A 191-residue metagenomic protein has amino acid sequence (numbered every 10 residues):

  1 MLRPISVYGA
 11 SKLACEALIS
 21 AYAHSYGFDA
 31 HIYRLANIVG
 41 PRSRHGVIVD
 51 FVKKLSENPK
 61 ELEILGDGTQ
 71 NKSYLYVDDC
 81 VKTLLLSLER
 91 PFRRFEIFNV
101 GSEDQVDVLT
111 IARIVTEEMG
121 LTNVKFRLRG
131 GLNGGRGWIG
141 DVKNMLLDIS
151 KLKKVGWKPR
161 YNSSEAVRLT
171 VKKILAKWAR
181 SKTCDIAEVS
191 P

Functional and structural regions predicted by a protein language model:
M1-I32, N37, S43-R44: Catalytic helix-loop patch of NAD(P)-dependent Rossmann-fold dehydrogenases
S6, R34, G46, D50 (+2 more regions): Amphipathic alpha-helical recognition patches that constitute DNA-binding helices
A14, L18, Y22, F51 (+2 more regions): Hydrophobic alpha-helix immediately C-terminal to the catalytic Tyr-X-X-X-Lys motif of short-chain
C15, L35, I48, V52 (+2 more regions): Alpha-helical structural signal
A17, G46-D50, N144-L147: Generic alpha-helical secondary structure signal
P41-S43, V47, K151: Short beta-loop-alpha junction of Rossmann-like oxidoreductase domains
S56-P191: C-terminal substrate-binding subdomain of Rossmann-fold SDR/epimerase-dehydratase oxidoreductases
